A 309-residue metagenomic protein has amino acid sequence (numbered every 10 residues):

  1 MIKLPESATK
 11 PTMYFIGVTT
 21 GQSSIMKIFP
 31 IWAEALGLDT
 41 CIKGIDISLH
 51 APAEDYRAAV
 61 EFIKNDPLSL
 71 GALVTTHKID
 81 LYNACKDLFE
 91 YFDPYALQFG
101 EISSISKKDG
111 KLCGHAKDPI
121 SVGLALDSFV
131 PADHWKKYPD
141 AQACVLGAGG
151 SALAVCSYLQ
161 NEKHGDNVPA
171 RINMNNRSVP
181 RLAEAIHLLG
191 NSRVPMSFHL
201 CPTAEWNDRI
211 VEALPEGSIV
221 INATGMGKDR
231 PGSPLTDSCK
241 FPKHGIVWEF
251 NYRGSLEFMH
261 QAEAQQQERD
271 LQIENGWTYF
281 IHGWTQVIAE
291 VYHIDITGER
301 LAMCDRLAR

Functional and structural regions predicted by a protein language model:
I2-H134, G254: Phosphate/diphosphate ligand-binding glycine-rich loop within oxidoreductases
L4-T9, K136-P139, K163-N167, A213-P215 (+2 more regions): Short, conserved loop/helix-junction motifs that constitute active-site signature segments in enzyme catalytic cores
I16-T19, G114-P119, L126, H134-H164 (+1 more regions): Glycine-rich adenosine-cofactor-binding loop
K64, R181, L200-A204, D208-L235: Rossmann-like NAD(P)-binding element
V74, N222-M226, E249: Redox-cofactor binding/interface segments in oxidoreductases and associated redox assembly factors
S104-K107, G227-M303: Rossmann-fold NAD(P)-binding glycine/threonine-rich loop
H164-P195: NAD(P)-binding Rossmann-fold cofactor-contacting core
